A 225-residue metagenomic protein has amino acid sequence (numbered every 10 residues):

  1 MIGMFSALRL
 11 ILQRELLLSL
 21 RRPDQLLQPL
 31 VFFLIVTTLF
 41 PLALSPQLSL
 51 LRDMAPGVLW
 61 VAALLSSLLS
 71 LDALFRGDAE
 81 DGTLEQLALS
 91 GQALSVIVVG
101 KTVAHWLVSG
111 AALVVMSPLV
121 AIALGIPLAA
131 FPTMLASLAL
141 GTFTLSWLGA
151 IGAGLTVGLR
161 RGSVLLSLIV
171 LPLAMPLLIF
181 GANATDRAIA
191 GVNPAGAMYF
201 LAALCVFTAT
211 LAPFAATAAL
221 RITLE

Functional and structural regions predicted by a protein language model:
M1-P29: Aromatic- and glycine-rich beta-strand/loop motifs that create alpha-glucan
P23-S45, V61-A63, I169, L173-F180 (+1 more regions): Hydrophobic alpha-helical transmembrane segments of multi-pass membrane transport/permease proteins
A43-M54, P118-A139, A184-F200, T223: Membrane-interfacial helix-loop-helix connectors in multipass membrane proteins
A55-L71: Long, hydrophobic alpha-helical segments
L68-A88, T102: Transmembrane helix boundary and interhelical loop/hinge segments in multi-pass membrane proteins
V99-L124, T144, L148, G181-A182: Hydrophobic alpha-helical transmembrane segments that constitute the membrane-spanning cores of multi-pass membrane
P132, S137-L171, R221-E225: A structural motif at transmembrane helix-loop-helix junctions in multipass membrane proteins
A209-E225: Junction motif at the cytosolic side of a transmembrane helix
